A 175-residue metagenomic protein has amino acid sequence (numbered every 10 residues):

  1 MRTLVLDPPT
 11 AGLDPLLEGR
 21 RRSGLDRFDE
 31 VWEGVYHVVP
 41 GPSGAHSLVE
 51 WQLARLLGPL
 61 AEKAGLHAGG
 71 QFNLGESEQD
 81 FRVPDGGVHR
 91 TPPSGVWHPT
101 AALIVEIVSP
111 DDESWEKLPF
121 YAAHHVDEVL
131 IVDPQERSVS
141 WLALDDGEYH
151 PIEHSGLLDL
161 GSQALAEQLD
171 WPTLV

Functional and structural regions predicted by a protein language model:
M1-V175: Gly/Pro/Ser/Thr-rich low-complexity, intrinsically disordered segments predominantly at protein N-termini
